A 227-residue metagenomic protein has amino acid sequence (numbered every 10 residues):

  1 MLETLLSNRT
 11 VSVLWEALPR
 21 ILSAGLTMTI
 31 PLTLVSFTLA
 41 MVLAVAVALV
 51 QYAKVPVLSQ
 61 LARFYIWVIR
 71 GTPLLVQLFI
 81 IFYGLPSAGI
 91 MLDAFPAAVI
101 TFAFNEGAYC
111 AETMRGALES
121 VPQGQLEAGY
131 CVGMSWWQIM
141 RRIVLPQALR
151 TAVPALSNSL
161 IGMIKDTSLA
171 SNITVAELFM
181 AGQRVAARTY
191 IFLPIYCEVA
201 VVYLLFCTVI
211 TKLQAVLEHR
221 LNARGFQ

Functional and structural regions predicted by a protein language model:
M1-Q227: Transmembrane alpha-helices and adjacent helix-loop boundaries
